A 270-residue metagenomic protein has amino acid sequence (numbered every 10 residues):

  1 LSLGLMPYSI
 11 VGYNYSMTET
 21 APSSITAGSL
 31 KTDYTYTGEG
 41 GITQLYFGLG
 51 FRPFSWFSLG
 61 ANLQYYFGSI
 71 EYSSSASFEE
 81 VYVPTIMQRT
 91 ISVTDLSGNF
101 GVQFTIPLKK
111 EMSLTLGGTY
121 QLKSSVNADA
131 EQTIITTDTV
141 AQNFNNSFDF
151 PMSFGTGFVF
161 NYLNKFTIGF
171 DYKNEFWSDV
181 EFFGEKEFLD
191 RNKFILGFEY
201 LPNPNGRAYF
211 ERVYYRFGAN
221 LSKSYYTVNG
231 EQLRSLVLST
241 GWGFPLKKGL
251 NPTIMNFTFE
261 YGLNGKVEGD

Functional and structural regions predicted by a protein language model:
S2-D270: Outer-membrane beta-barrel porins/channels
